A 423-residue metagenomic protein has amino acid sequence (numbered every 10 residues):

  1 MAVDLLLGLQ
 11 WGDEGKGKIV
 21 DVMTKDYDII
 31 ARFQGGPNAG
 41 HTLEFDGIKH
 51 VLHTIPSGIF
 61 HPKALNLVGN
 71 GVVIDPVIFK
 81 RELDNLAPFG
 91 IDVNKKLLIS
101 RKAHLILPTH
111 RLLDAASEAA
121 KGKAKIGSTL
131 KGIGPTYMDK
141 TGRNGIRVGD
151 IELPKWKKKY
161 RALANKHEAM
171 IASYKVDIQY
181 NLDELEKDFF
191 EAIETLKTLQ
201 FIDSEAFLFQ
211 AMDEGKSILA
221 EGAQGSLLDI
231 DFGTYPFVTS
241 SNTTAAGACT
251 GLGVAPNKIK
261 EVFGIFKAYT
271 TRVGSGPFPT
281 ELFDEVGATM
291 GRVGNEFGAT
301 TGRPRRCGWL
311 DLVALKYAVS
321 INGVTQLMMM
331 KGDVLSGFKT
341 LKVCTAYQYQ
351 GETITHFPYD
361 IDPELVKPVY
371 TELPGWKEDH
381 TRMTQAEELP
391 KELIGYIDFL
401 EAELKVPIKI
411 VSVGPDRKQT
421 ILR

Functional and structural regions predicted by a protein language model:
M1-R423: Non-transmembrane, aqueous-exposed alpha-helical and coiled segments at domain scale
